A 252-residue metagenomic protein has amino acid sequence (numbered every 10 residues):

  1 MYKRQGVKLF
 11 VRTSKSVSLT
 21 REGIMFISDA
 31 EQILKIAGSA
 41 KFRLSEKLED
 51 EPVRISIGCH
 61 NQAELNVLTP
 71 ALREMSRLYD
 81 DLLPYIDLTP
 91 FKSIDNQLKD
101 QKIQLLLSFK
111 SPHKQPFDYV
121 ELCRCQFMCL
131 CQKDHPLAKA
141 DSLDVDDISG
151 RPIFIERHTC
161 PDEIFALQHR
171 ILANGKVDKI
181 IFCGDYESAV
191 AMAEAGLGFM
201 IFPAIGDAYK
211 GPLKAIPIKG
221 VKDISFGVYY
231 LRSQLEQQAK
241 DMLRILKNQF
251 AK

Functional and structural regions predicted by a protein language model:
K3-R21: A short LG(V/I)-centered, amphipathic sequence patch enriched for acidic residue(s) preceding the LG motif
R4, F26-L48, I55: Alpha-helical linker/hinge and terminal dimerization helices associated with HTH transcriptional regulators
E49, K114-I153, A239-K240: Flexible hinge/capping segments at coil-to-helix
P52-K114, C183: Central regulatory/effector-binding core of bacterial HTH transcription factors
V67, A215-K252: A late-sequence structural motif
K92, F109-P116, F165, Y186-A215: A ligand-binding cleft/hinge motif common to bilobed small-molecule-binding domains
D118-M128, I201-A204, G211-F226: Short beta-strand->loop
R151-G175, E236: Secondary-structure junction motif
